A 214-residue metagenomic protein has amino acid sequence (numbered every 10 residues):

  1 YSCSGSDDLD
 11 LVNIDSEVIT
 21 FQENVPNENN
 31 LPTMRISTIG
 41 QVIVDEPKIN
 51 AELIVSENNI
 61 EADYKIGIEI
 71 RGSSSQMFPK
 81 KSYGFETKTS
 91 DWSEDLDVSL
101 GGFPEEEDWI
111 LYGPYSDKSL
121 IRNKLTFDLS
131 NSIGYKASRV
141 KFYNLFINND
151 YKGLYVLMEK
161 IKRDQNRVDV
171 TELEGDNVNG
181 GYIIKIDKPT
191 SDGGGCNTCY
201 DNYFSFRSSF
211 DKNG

Functional and structural regions predicted by a protein language model:
C3-G214: Phosphate/dinucleotide-binding and metal-coordinating scaffold of catalytic cores in nucleotide-dependent enzymes
